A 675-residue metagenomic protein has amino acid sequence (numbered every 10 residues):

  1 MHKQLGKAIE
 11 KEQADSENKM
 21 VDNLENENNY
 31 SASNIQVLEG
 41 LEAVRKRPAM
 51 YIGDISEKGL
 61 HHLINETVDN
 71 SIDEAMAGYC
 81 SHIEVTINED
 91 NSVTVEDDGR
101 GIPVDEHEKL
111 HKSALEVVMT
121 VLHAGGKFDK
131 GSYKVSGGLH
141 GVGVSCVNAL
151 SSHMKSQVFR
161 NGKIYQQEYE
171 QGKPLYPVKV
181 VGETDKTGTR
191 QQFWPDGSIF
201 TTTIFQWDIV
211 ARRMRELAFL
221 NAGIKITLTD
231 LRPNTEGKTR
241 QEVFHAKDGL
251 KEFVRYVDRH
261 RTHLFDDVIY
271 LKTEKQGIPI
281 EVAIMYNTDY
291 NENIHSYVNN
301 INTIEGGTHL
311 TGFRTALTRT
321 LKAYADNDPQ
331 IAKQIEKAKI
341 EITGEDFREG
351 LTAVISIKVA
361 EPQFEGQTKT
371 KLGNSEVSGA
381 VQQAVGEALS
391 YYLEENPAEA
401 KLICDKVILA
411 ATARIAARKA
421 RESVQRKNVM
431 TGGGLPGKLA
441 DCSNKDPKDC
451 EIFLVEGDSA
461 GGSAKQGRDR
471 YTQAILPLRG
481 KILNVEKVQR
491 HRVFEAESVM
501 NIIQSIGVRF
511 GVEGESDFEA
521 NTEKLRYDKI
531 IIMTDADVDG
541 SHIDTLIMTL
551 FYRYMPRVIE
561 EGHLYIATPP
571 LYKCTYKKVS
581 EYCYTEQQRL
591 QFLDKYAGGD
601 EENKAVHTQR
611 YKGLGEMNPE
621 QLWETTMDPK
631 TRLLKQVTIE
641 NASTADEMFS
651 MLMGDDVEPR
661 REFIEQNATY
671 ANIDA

Functional and structural regions predicted by a protein language model:
H2-N34, L41, L63-N65, D73-A75 (+13 more regions): GHKL-family ATPase ATP-binding module
K3-L5, T412-T431, D446-E451, G462 (+3 more regions): C-terminal interaction appendages of subunits in large macromolecular complexes
K46-I64: Conserved short strand/loop->alpha-helix "switch" segment adjacent to the catalytic nucleotide/phosphoryl-transfer site
G101-E106: A short glycine-centered beta->alpha linker in the GHKL/HATPase_c
H107-E108, L115: Short adenine-binding "F-helix/F-box" segment of the Bergerat
E108, E365-S378, Y582-Q588, F592-Y596: Helical (often loop-to-helix) elements that flank the catalytic cores of nucleotide-handling enzymes
